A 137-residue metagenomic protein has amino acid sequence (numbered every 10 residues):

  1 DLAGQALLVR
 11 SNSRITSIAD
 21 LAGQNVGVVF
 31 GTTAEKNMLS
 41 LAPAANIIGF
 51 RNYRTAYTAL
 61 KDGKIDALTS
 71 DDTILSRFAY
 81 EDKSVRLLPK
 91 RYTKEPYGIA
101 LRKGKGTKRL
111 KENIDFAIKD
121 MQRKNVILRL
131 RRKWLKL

Functional and structural regions predicted by a protein language model:
D1-S11, D72, S76-K119, K136-L137: Periplasmic-binding protein-like
V9-V26: Flexible hinge/capping segments at coil-to-helix
N12-R14, T33, I48-T58, D62 (+1 more regions): Short helix-initiation/N-cap motifs at beta->coil->alpha
A19, E35-K36, Y57-T58, S76-R77 (+3 more regions): Alpha-helical elements of the RecA-like P-loop NTPase motor core of helicases
A19-A22, S40-L41, R54-T69, T73 (+1 more regions): Short helices/loops that flank or line small-molecule/ion binding pockets
V28-T32, R51-R54, D62, T69 (+2 more regions): Soluble non-cytosolic domains of exported or imported proteins
T33-F50, K83-R91, I118-L137: Ligand-binding clefts/hinges and TM-proximal coupling segments of bilobed small-molecule sensing domains
